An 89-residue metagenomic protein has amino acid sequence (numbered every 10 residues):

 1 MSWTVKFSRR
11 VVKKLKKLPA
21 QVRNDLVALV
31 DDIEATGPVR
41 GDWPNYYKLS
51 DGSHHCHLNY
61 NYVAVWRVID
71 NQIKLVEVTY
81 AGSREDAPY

Functional and structural regions predicted by a protein language model:
M1-T4, R9, K13-K17, Q21-N24 (+4 more regions): Enriched for short, Lys/Arg-rich terminal
D31-H57: A short, surface-exposed loop/turn module that caps and links secondary-structure elements
